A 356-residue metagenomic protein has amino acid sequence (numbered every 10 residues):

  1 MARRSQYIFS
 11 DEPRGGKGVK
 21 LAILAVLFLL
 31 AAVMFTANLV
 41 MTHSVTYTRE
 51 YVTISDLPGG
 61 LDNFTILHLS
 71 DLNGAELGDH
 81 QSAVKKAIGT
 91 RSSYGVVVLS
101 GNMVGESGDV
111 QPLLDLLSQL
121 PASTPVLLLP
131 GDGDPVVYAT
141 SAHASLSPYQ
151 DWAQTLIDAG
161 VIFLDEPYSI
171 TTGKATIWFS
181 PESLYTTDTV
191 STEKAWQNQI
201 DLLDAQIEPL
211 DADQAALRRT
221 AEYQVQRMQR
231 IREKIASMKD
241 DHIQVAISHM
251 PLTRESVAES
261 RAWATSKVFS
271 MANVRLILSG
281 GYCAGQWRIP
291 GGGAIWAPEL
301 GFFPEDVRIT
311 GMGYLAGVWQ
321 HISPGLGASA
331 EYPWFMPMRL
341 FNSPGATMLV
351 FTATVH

Functional and structural regions predicted by a protein language model:
M1-V19: N-terminal Lys/Arg-rich, disordered targeting/topogenic segments
L30-L116: N-terminal active-site segment of His-dependent metallophosphoesterases
L39, I66-S82, M103-Q111, P135-S147 (+3 more regions): Acidic/histidine-rich helix-loop elements that form or flank divalent-metal/phosphate-binding sites at the catalytic
L61-N73, T176-T186, D211, V245-H249 (+1 more regions): Active-site-proximal beta-strand elements of phosphoester/diester hydrolases
H68-S70, V96-N102, P125-D132, L164-E166 (+4 more regions): Active-site neighborhood of phospho(di)ester-bond hydrolases with catalytic His/Asp-centered motifs
Q81-T172, S270, E305, I309: Core catalytic region of metal-dependent phosphoesterases/phosphodiesterases, especially metallo-beta-lactamase-like
S118, L252-G345: Conserved beta-sheet core of the metallophosphoesterase superfamily
D158, G173-I247, R254, E259-K267 (+1 more regions): Binuclear metal-dependent hydrolase catalytic cores centered on His/Asp/Glu-rich metal-binding motifs
